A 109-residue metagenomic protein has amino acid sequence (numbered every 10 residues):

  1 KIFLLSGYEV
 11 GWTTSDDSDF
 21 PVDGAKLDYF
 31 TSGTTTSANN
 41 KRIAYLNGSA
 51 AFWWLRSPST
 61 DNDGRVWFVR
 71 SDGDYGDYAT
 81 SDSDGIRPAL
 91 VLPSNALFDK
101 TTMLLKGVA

Functional and structural regions predicted by a protein language model:
K1-A109: Long, domain-scale functional regions
